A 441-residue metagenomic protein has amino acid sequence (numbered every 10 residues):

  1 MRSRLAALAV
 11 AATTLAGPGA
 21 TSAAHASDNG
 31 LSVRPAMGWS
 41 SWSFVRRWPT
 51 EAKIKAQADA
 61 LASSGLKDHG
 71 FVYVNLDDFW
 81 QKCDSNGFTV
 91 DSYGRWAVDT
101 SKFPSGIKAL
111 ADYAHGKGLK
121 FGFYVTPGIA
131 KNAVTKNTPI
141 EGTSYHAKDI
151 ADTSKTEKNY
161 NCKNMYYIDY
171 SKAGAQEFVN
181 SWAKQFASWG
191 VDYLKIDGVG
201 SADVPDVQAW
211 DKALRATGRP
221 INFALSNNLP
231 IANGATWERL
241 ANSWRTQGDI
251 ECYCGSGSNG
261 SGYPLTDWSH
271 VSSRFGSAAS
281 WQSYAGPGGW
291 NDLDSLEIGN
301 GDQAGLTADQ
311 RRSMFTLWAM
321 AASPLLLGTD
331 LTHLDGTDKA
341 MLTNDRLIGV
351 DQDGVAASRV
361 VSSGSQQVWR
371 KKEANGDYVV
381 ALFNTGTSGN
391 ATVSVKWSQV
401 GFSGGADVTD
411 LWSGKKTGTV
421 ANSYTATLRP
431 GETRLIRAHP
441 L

Functional and structural regions predicted by a protein language model:
M1-A26: Secretory targeting and sorting signals
A24-K55, A60-S63, I221: N-terminal module-boundary/linker segments of secreted carbohydrate-active enzymes
P35-S41, G70-D77, K120-V125, A187 (+7 more regions): Structural recognition of the beta-strand scaffold that forms the well-ordered cores of secreted hydrolase catalytic
L61-Y113, K117-Y193, G198: Aromatic-lined carbohydrate-binding/catalytic grooves of carbohydrate-active enzymes
K120-V134, S201, A216-A232: Aromatic-lined carbohydrate-recognition surfaces of secreted/lumenal glycan-active proteins
A151-E157, Y170-S171, P220-T329: Glycan-recognition surfaces
R312, W318-A321, L326-G328, S362-F402: Carbohydrate-binding surface patches
T419-L441: C-terminal beta-strand-rich structural cap/linker in extracellular carbohydrate-active enzymes
